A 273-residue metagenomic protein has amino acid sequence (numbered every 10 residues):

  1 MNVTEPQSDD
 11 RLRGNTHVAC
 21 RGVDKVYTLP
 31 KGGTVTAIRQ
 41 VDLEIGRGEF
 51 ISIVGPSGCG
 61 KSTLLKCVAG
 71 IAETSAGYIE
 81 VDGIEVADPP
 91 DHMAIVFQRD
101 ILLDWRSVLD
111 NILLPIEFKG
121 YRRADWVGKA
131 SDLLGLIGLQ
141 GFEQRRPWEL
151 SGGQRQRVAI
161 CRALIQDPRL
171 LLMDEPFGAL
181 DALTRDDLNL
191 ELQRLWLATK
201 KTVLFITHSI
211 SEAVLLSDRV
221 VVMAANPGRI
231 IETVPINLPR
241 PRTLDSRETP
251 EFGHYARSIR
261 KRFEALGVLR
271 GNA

Functional and structural regions predicted by a protein language model:
V54-P56: The feature captures the beta-strand-to-loop junction immediately N-terminal to the Walker
A69: Helix-to-loop junction immediately C-terminal to a conserved catalytic motif
G77-P89: Conserved ABC transporter NBD signature motif
L109-E117, V127, P235: Short helical segment in ABC ATPase nucleotide-binding domains corresponding to the A-loop/adjacent helical element
E117, A124-F142, R194: Conserved ABC ATPase "signature" region
R145-W148, Q166: Conserved signature/switch motifs of ABC ATPase nucleotide-binding domains
I160: Hydrophobic anchor residue at the start of the ABC signature
L171-D174: Catalytic Walker B motif of ABC-type/P-loop ATPase nucleotide-binding domains
